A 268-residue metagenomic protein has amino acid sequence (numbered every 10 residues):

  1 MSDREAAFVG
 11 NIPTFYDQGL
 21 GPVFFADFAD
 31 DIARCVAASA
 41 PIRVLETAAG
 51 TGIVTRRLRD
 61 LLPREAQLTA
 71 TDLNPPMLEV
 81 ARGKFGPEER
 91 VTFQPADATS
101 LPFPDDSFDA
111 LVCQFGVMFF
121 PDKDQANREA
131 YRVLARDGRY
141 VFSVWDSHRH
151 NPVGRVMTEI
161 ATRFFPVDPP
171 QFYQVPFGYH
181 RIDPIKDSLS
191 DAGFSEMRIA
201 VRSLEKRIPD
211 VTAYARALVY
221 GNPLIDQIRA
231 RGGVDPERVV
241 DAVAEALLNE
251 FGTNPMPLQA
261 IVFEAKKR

Functional and structural regions predicted by a protein language model:
M1-I42, I53-L61, M77-V80, K84-G86 (+1 more regions): Conserved class I S-adenosyl-L-methionine
R4-E5, P13, T51-I53, F177-R268: Conserved Class I S-adenosyl-L-methionine
A37, P63, G86, P121 (+2 more regions): Short conserved AdoMet
R43-L101, A110, Q125: Class I SAM-dependent methyltransferase SAM/SAH-binding core
D109-K123, D146: A short SAM/SAH-binding and catalytic strip from SAM-dependent methyltransferases
D124-Q125, Y131-P209, I225, Q259: Conserved catalytic/acceptor-binding region of the Class I
